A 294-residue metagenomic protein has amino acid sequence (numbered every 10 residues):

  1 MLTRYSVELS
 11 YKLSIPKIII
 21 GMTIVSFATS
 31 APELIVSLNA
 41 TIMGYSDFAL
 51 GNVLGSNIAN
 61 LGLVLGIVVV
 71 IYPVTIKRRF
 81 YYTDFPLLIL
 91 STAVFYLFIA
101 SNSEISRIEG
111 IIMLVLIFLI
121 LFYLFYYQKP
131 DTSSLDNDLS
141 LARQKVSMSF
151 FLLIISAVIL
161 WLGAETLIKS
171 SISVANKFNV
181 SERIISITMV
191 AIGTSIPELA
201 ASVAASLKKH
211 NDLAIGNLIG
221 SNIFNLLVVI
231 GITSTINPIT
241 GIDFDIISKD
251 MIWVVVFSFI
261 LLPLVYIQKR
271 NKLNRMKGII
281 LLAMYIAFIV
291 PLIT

Functional and structural regions predicted by a protein language model:
M1-T294: Hydrophobic alpha-helical segments, chiefly the membrane-spanning helices and signal/signal-anchor peptides
